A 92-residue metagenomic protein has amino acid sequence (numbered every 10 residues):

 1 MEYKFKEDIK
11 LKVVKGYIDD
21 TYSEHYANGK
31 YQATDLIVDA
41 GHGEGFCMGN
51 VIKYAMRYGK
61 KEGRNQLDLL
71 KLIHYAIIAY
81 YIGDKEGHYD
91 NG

Functional and structural regions predicted by a protein language model:
M1-G92: Intrinsically disordered, low-complexity regulatory regions that flank transcription factor DNA-binding cores
